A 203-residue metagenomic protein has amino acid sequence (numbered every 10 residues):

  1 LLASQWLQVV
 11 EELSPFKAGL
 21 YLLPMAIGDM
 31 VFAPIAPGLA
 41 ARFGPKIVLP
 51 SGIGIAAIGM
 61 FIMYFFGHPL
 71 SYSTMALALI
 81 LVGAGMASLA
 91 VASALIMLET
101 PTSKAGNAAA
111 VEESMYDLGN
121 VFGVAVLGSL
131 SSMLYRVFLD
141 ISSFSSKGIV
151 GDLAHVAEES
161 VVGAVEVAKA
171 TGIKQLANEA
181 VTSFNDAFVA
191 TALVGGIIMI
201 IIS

Functional and structural regions predicted by a protein language model:
L1-S103: Transmembrane core module of solute transporters
Y116-S203: Hydrophobic transmembrane architecture of multi-pass small-molecule transporters
